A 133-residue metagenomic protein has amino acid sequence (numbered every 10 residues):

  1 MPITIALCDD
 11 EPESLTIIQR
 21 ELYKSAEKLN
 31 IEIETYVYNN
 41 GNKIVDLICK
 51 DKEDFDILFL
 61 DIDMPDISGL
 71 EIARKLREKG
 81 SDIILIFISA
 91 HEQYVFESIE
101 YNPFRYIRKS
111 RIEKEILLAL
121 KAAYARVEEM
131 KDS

Functional and structural regions predicted by a protein language model:
D9, D61: Active-site residues of response regulator receiver
P12-Y36: Two-component/phosphorelay signaling modules centered on CheY-like receiver
Q19-R20, V37-I57: Acidic, metal-coordinating helix/loop segments flanking the phosphotransfer/catalytic sites of two-component signaling
N40, S68-E71: Acidic catalytic/metal-coordinating carboxylates
D46, L70-S81: Short amphipathic alpha-helix used as the core "switch/output" element in two-component signaling
P65: The feature encodes the CheY-like receiver
R111-A122: C-terminal output helix
